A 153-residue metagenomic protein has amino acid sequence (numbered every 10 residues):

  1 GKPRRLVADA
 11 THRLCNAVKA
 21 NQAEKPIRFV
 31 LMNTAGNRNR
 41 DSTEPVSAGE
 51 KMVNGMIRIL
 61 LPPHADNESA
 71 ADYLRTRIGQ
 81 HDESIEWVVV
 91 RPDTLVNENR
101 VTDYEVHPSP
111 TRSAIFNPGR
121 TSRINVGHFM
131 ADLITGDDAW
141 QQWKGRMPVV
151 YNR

Functional and structural regions predicted by a protein language model:
G1-V30, S69: NAD(P)-cofactor binding segment of oxidoreductase domains
P3-A8, V46-E50, M56-S69, F116-I124: Short-chain dehydrogenase/reductase
A17-P26, T76-S84, G136-Q142: Alpha-helix termini
F29-A35, V90-P92: SDR active-site strand-loop-helix element
A35-D41, L95-E98: Conserved catalytic-site region of short-chain dehydrogenase/reductase
D41-E50, R100-P108: Short, flexible, mixed-charge acidic loops at enzyme active sites
A71-N97: Conserved beta-loop-beta element that borders a ligand/cofactor-binding pocket
S113-R153: Mid/C-terminal beta-alpha module of Rossmann-like enzyme folds, strongest in SDR-family dehydrogenases/epimerases
